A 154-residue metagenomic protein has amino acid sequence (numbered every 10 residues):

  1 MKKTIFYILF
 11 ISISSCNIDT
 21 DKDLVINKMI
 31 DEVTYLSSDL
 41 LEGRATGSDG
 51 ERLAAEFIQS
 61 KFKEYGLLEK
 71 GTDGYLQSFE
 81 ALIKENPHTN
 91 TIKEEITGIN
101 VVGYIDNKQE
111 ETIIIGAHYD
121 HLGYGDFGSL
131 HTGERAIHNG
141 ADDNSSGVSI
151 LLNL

Functional and structural regions predicted by a protein language model:
M1-T4: Positively charged n-region of N-terminal signal peptides that target proteins for export
S12-S15: C-terminal motif of bacterial Sec signal peptides marking the signal peptidase cleavage site
D19-D23, L40-D49, H88-I92, N100 (+1 more regions): Second-shell loop/turn segments in exported
L24, K28-D31, Y35, D49-E64 (+2 more regions): Extracytoplasmic/secreted proteins, especially bacterial periplasmic and envelope-associated proteins
T34-S37, Q77, N100-Y104, T112-G116: Structural recognition of the beta-strand scaffold that forms the well-ordered cores of secreted hydrolase catalytic
D39, F79, I105-N107, G116-D120 (+1 more regions): Active-site-proximal beta-strand/loop segments in catalytic clefts of secreted hydrolases
R44-I105: A non-catalytic alpha/beta surface segment that caps or lines the substrate-entry region of metallo-dependent hydrolase
G103, I115-G116, D126-L154: Alpha-helical metal-binding/catalytic segments enriched in His/Glu/Asp
